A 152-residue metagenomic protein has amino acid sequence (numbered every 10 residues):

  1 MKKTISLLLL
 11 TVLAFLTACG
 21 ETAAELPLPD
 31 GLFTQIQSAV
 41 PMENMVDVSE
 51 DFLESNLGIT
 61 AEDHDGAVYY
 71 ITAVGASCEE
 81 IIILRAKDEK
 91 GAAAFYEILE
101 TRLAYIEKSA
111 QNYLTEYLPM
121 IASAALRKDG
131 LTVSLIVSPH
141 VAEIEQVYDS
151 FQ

Functional and structural regions predicted by a protein language model:
K2-L10: Sec-dependent signal peptide recognition, specifically the positively charged N-region followed immediately by
F15-A18: C-terminal motif of bacterial Sec signal peptides marking the signal peptidase cleavage site
G20-T22: Bacterial signal peptide processing site
P29-F33, Q37, E50, I81 (+3 more regions): Extracytoplasmic/secreted envelope proteins and their assembly/folding machinery, especially bacterial periplasmic
D47-A76, K90-A94: Short, compositionally biased low-complexity segments enriched in polar/charged residues
A73, E116-Q152: A short, solvent-exposed beta-edge/loop patch
C78-D88: A short acidic-to-branched-hydrophobic micro-motif
E89-K128: Short Gly/Thr-rich strand-loop-strand
